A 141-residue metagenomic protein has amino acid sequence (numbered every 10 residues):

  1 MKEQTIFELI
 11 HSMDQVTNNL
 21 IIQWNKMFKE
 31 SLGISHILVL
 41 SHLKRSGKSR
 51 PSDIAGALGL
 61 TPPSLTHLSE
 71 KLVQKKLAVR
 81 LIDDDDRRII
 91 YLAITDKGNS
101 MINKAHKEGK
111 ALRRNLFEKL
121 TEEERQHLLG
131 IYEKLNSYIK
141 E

Functional and structural regions predicted by a protein language model:
M1-E30: N-terminal leader segment of winged-helix/HTH proteins
M1-Q4, E122-E141: C-terminal regulatory/oligomerization modules of transcriptional regulators
M13-W24, L58, M101, A105-F117 (+2 more regions): Alpha-helical linker/hinge and terminal dimerization helices associated with HTH transcriptional regulators
D14, L38-R45, H106, E133: Short, locally clustered residues in the helix-turn-helix/winged-helix DNA-binding domain
I22-P63: N-terminal helix-turn-helix DNA-binding core of bacterial DNA-binding proteins
E70-H127: Charged, amphipathic alpha-helical coiled-coil/dimerization segments
